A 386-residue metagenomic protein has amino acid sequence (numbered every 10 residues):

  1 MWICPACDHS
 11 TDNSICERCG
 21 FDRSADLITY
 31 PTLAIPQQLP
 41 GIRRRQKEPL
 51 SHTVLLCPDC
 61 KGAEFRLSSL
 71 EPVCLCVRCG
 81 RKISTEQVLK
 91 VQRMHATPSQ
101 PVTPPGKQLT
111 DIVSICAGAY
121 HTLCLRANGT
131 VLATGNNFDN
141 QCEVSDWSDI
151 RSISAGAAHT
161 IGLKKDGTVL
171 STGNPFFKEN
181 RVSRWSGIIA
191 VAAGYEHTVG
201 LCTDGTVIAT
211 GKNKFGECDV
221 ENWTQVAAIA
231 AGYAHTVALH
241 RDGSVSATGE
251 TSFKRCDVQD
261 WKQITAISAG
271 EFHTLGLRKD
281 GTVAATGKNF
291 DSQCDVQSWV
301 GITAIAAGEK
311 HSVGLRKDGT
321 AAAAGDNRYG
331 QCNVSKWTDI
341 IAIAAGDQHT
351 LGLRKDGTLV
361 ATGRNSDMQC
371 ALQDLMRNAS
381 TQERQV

Functional and structural regions predicted by a protein language model:
M1, D12, S51-T53, P72: Short metal-coordination and nucleic-acid-contact micro-motifs, chiefly zinc-binding Cys/His arrays
C4, C16-C19, C57-C60, C74-C79: Short cysteine-rich clusters marking metal-coordination/redox-active sites
D8-I15, R66-L75: Short linker/helix segments within small regulatory modules
T11-D12, R23, E64, I83: Cys/His-rich microdomains that often coordinate metals
G20-Y30, C79-K90: Short Cys/His-rich micro-motifs in 6-15 aa windows
P101-G106, G135-D146, A158, G173-R184 (+9 more regions): Short glycine/serine- and acidic-residue-enriched loop/turn motifs that recur at repeat junctions
H121-C124, A133, H159-G162, S171 (+10 more regions): Conserved core positions of repeat-based scaffolds
G352-V386: Blade-level signature of beta-propeller repeat domains, shared across WD40, Kelch, NHL, RCC1 and BNR/Asp-box propellers
